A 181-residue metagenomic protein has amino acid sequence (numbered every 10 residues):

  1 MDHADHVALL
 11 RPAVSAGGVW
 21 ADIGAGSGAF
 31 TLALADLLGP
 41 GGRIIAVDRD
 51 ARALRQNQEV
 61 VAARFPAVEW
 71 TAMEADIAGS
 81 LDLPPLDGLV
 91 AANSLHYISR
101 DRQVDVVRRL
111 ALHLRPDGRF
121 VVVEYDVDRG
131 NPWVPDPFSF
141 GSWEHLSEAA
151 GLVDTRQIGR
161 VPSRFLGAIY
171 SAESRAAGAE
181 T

Functional and structural regions predicted by a protein language model:
M1-G17, A33: Conserved alpha-helix/loop element of class I SAM-dependent methyltransferases that forms part of the SAM/SAH-binding
A21, S27, L32-G79: Class I SAM-dependent methyltransferase SAM/SAH-binding core
G39, I98-S99, L114-P116: Helix-to-beta-strand junctions that scaffold the AdoMet/dcAdoMet cofactor pocket in Class I SAM-dependent enzymes
A78-L89: A short acidic, Gly/Pro-enriched loop at the edge of an enzyme's catalytic core that lines a small-molecule cofactor
D87-D101: A short SAM/SAH-binding and catalytic strip from SAM-dependent methyltransferases
V104-P116: A short glycine-rich, Lys/Arg-flanked "PGG" loop and its adjoining helix->strand segment in the class I
D117-E124: Conserved beta-strand signature within the Rossmann-like core of class I S-adenosyl-L-methionine
V134-L152: Conserved Class I S-adenosyl-L-methionine
